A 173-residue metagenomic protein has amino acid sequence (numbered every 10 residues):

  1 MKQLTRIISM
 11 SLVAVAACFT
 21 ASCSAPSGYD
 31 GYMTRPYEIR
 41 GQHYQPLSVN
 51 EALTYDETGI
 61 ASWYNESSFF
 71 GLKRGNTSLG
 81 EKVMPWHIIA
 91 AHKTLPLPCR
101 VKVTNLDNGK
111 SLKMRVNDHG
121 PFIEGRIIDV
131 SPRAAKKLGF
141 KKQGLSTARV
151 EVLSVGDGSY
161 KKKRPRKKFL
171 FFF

Functional and structural regions predicted by a protein language model:
M1-A21: Sec-dependent bacterial lipoprotein signal peptides
C23-F173: Secreted/periplasmic proteins
